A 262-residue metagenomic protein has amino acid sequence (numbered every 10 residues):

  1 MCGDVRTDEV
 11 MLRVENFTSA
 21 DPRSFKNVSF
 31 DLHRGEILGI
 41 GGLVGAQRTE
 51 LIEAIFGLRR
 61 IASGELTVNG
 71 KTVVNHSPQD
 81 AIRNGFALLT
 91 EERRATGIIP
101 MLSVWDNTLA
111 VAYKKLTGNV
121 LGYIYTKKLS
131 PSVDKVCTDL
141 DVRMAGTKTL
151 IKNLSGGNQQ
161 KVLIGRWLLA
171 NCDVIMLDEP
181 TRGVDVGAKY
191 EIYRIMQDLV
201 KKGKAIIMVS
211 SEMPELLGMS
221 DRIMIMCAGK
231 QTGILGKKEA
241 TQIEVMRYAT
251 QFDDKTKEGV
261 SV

Functional and structural regions predicted by a protein language model:
M1-V262: Glycine-rich phosphate-binding loops of nucleotide-dependent enzymes
